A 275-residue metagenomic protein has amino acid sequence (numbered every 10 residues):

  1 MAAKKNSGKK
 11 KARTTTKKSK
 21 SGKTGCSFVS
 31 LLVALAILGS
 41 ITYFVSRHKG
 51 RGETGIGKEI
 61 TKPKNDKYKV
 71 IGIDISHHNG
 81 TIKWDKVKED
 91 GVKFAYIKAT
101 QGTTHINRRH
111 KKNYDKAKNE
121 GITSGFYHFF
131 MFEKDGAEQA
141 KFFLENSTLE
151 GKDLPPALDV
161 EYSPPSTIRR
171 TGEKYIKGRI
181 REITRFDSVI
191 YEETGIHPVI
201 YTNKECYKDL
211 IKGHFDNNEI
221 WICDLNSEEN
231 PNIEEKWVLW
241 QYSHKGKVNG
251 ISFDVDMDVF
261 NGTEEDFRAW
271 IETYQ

Functional and structural regions predicted by a protein language model:
M1-T24: N-terminal Lys/Arg-rich, disordered targeting/topogenic segments
F28-S46: Hydrophobic membrane-insertion alpha-helices, especially the h-region of bacterial N-terminal signal peptides
I41-K58: Sec-dependent signal peptide cleavage junction
G57, N65-K88, I97-R185, Y191-E193: Substrate-binding cleft of extracellular glycoside hydrolase catalytic domains
G57-I75, N79-G80, D85, F215-Q275: Functionally critical loop-and-helix segments that line ligand-binding/catalytic clefts of soluble enzyme domains
S124, I196-P198, I220: Hydrophobic anchor at the start of a short beta-strand that flanks the dinucleotide cofactor-binding loop
G136-E138, C206-G213: Glycine-rich, charge-decorated loop segments at or immediately adjacent to ligand/cofactor-binding or catalytic sites
T194-K208: Aromatic-lined carbohydrate-recognition surfaces of secreted/lumenal glycan-active proteins
